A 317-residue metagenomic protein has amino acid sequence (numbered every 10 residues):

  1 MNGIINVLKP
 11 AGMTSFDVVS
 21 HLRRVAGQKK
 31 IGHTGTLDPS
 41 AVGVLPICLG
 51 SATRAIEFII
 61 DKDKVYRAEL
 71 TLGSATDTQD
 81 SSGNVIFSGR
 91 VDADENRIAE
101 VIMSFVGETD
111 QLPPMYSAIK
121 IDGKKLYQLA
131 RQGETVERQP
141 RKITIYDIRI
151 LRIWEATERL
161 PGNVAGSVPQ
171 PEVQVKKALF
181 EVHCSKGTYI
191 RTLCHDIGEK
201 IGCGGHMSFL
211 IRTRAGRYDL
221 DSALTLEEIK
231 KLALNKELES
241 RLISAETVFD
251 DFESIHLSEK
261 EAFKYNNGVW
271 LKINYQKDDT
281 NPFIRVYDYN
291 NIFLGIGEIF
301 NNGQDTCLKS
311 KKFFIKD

Functional and structural regions predicted by a protein language model:
M1-P10, T14-H33, L37, A41 (+5 more regions): Accessory RNA 3′-end/elbow-binding domains used by RNA modification enzymes
R24-Q28, P46, V136-G202: The conserved catalytic core of RNA pseudouridine synthases
K30-I60, Q128, Q132: Glycine/acidic-rich beta-strand-loop module
I47, A68, G123, L193 (+2 more regions): Residue-level signal for inorganic ion chemistry
E57-L72, V136-I150: Structural signature of FAD isoalloxazine-binding scaffolds in flavoprotein oxidoreductases
F58-P113: Acidic, low-complexity central loop/insert segments
S117, I121-P140, I145: Extended alpha-helical targeting/anchoring segments, especially N-terminal organellar/secretory targeting helices
